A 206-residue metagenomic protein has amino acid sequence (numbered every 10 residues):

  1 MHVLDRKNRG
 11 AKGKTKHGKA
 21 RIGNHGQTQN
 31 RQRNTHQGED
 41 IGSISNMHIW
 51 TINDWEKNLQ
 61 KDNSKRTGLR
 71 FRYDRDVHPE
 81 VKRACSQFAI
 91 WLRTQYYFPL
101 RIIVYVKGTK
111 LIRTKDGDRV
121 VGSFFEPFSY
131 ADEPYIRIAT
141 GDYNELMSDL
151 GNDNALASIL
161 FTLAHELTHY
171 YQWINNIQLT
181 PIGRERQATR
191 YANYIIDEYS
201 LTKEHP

Functional and structural regions predicted by a protein language model:
M1-E80, S86, I90-W91: N-terminal low-structure segments adjacent to metalloprotease catalytic domains across cellular compartments
E80-R113: Short, well-structured hydrophobic secondary-structure segments
T114-L156: Active-site scaffold of zinc-dependent metalloenzymes
L156-L160, R184-R186: Alpha-helical scaffolds flanking conserved acidic
F161-I174, A188: Active-site recognition of the HExxH zinc-binding catalytic motif
I174-P181: Short helix/strand-bridging catalytic loops that position acidic/His residues to coordinate divalent metals and engage
P181-P206: Post-HExxH zinc-binding segment in Zn-dependent metallohydrolases
